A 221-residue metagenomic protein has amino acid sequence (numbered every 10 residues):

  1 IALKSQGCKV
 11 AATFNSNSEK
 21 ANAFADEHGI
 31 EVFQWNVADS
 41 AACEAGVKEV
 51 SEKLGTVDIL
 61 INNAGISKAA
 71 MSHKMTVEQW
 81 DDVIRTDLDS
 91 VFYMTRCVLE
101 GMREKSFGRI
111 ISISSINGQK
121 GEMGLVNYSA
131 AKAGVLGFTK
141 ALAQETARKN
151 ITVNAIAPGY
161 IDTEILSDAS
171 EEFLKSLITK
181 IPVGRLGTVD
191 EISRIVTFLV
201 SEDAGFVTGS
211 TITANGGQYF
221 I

Functional and structural regions predicted by a protein language model:
I1-A11: Canonical Rossmann dinucleotide-binding motif of NAD(H)/NADP(H)-dependent dehydrogenases/reductases, specifically
M71-S72, T76-I84, L166, F173 (+1 more regions): Substrate-binding pocket helix/loop in short-chain dehydrogenase/reductase
M75, K120-S129, A141, A169: Active-site loop-to-helix junction immediately N-terminal to the catalytic Tyr of the SDR YXXXK motif in Rossmann-fold
T95, A131, T139: Active-site helix of classical SDR
E100, Q144-R148, G205: Alpha-helical segment proximal to the catalytic Tyr-Lys
S115: Residue(s) in the substrate-gating loop at a strand-loop-helix junction that position the organic substrate next
K120-M123, T197, T208-I221: Short C-terminal tail/terminal secondary-structure segment of NAD(P)H-dependent dehydrogenase/reductase domains
